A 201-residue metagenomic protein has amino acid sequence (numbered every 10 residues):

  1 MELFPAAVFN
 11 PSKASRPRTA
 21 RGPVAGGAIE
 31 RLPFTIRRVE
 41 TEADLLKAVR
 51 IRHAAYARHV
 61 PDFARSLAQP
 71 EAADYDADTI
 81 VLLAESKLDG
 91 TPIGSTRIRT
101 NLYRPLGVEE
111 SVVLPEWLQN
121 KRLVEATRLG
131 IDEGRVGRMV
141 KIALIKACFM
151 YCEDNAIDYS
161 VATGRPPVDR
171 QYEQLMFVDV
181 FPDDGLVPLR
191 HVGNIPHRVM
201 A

Functional and structural regions predicted by a protein language model:
M1-P23: Acyl-donor-binding surface of acyltransferase catalytic domains
F4, G22-D74, V81-L88: Short amphipathic alpha-helix that is part of the acyltransferase structural core
R38, P92, D179-V180: Residue-level detector of beta-propeller blades
E71-D76, L189-V192: A short beta-turn/loop motif at secondary-structure boundaries
D78-I80, G94, P196: Residues that flank catalytic or metal-binding motifs in active/ligand-binding sites
L82-A84, R198-A201: Short beta-strand element of the conserved SAM-dependent methyltransferase core
L83, G90-T100: Conserved beta-strand in the GNAT
N101-R104, V108-M200: Acyl-donor binding region in acyl/amide transferases
